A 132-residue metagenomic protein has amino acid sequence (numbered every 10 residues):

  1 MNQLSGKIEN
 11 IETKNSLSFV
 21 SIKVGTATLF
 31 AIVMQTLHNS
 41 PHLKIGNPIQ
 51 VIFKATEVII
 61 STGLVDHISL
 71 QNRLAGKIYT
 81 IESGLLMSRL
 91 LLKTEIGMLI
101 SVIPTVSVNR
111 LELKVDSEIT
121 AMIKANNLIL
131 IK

Functional and structural regions predicted by a protein language model:
M1-Q3, N15, L85, I96 (+2 more regions): Generic hydrophobic/packing signal
N2-E12, S16, I22, T26: Long, hydrophobic N-terminal alpha-helical segment
N2-S5, N10, Q35-R73, K77-T80 (+1 more regions): Glycine/charge-rich catalytic "coupling/switch" loops of P-loop NTPases
I11-L17, I81-M87: Short, conserved beta-turn/loop elements at beta-strand boundaries and strand-helix junctions
N15, V24-T26, F53, L85 (+2 more regions): A generic beta-sheet turn/junction motif
F19-G25, I32, R89-E95, S101-V102: Short, acidic/hydrophobic/Gly-rich beta-strand patch recurrent on exposed beta strands that often constitutes part
F30, I59, L99-I100, L130: Short loop/beta submotifs within extracellular cysteine-rich repeat domains
